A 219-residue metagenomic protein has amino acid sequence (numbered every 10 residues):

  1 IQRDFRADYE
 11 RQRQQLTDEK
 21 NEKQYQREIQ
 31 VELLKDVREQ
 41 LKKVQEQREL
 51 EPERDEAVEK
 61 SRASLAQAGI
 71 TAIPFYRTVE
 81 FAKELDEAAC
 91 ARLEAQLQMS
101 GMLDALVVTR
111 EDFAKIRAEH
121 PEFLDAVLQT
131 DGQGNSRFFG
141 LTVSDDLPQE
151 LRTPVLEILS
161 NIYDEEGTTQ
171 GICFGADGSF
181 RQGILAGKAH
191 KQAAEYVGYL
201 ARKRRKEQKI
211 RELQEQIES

Functional and structural regions predicted by a protein language model:
I1-K60: Extended, EK/Q-rich alpha-helical coiled-coil segments that serve as long dimerization/scaffolding arms in large
R3, A7-E10, Q14-T17, N21 (+5 more regions): Register-specific recognition of a single heptad position within extended alpha-helical repeats
A57-Q216: Hinge-like oligomerization/junction regions that interrupt long coiled-coil arms in large cytoskeletal
